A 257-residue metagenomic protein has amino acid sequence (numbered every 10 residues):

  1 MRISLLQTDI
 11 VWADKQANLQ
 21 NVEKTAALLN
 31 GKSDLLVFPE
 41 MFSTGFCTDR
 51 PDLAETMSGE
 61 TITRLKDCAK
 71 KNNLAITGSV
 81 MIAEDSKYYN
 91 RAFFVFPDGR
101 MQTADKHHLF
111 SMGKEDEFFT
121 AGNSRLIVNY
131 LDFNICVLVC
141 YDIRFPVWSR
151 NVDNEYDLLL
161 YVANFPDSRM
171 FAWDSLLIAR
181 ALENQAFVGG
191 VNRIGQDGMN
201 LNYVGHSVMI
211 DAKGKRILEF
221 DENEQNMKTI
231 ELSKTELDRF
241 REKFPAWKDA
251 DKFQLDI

Functional and structural regions predicted by a protein language model:
M1-L5: Extreme N-terminal starter segment of soluble prokaryotic enzymes
Q7-W12: Short polar catalytic/cofactor-binding loops
K15-Q16, E23-Q102, P166-R180, A186: Cys-nucleophile CN-hydrolase/nitrilase-fold catalytic domain and related Cys-dependent amidase chemistry that acts on
D34-L35, I135, L158: Structural motif
E60-A75, R144-M227: CN hydrolase (nitrilase-like) catalytic-core segments centered on the catalytic cysteine and neighboring Lys/Glu
G78-V80, R91-F94, L126, G190 (+2 more regions): Short beta-strand scaffold segments in enzyme catalytic cores
A83-N154, S168-S175, S233, R239-A246 (+1 more regions): Active-site catalytic loop in hydrolytic enzyme cores
Y203-I257: Long hydrophobic alpha-helical segments typical of transmembrane helices together with their membrane-interfacial
